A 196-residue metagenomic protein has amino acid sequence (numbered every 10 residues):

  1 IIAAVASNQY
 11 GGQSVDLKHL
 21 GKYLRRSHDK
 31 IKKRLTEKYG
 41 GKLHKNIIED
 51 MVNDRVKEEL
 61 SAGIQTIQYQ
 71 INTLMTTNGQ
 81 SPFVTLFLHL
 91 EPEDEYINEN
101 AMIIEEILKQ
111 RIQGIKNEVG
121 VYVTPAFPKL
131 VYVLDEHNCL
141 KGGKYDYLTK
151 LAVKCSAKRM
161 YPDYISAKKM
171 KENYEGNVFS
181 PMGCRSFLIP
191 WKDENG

Functional and structural regions predicted by a protein language model:
I1-G196: Conserved catalytic cores of very large enzyme subunits
